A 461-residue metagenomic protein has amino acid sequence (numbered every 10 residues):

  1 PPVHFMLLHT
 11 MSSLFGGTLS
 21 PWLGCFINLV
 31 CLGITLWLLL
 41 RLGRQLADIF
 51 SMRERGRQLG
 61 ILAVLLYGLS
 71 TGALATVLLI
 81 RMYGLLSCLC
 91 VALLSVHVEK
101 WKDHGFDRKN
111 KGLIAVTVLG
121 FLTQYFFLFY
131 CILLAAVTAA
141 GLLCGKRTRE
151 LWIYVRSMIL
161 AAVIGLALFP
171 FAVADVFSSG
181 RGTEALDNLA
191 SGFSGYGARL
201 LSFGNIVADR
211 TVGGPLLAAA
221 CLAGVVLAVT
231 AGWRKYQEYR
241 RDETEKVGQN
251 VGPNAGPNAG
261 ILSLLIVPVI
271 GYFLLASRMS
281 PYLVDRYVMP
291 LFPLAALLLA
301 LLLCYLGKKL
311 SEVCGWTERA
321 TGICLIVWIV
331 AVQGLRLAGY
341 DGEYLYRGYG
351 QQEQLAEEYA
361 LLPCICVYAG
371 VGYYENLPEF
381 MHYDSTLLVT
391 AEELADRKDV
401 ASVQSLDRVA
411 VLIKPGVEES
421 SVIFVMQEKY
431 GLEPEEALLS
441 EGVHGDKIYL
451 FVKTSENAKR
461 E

Functional and structural regions predicted by a protein language model:
P1-D48, Q58-R241, G256-K308, L325-G445 (+1 more regions): Membrane-proximal helix-loop-helix interfaces that form the catalytic/acceptor-binding platform of multi-pass membrane
S51-E54: Intrinsically disordered, low-complexity Ser/Thr- and acidic-rich flexible linkers and loops, especially at boundaries
E245-N258: Compositionally biased, intrinsically disordered low-complexity segments enriched for polar/charged residues
P293, K459-R460: Terminal low-complexity interaction tails
E312-V313: Membrane interface segments of multi-pass transport proteins and intramembrane proteases
R319-I323: Sec-dependent signal peptide recognition, specifically the positively charged N-region followed immediately by
I448-K459: Short beta-strand element of the conserved SAM-dependent methyltransferase core
